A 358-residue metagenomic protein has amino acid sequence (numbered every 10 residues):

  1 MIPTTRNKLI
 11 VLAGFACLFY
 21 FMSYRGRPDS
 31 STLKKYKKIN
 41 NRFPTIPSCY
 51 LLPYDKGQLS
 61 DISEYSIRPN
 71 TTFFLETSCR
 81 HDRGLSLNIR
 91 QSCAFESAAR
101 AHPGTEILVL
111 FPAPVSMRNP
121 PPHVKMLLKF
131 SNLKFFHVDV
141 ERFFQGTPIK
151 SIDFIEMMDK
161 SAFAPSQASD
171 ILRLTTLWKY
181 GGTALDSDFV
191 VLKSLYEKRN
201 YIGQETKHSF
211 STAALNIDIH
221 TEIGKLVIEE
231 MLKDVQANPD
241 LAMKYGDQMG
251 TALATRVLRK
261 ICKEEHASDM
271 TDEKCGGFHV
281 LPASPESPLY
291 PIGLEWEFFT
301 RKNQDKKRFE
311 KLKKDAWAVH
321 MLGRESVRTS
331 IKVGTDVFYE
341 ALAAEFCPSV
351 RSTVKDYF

Functional and structural regions predicted by a protein language model:
I2-S169, S187-F358: Glycosyltransferase-associated regions of secretory-pathway enzymes, highlighting luminal stem/catalytic domains
I171-G182: Small-residue hinge/turn detector
